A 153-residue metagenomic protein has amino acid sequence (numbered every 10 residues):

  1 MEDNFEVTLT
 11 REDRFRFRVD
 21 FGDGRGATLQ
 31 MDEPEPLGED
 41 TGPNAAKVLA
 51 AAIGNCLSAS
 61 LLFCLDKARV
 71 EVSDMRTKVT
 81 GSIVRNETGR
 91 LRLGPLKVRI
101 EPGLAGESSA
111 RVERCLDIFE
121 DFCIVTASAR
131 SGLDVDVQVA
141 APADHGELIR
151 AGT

Functional and structural regions predicted by a protein language model:
M1-A51, A59-T153: Extended beta-strand/beta-hairpin segments
